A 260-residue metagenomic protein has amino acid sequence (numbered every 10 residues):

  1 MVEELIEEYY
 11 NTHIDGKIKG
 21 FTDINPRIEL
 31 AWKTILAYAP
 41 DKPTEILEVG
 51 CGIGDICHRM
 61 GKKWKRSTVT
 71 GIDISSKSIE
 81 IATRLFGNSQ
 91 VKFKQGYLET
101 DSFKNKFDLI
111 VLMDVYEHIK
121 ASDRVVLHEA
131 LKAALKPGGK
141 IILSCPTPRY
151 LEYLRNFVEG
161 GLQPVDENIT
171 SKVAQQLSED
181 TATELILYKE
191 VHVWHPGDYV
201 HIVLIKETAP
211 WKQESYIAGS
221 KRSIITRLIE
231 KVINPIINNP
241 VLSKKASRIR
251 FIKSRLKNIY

Functional and structural regions predicted by a protein language model:
M1-N105, L109, V125-H128, P164-E167 (+3 more regions): Conserved N-terminal segment of class I S-adenosyl-L-methionine
F107, E152-F157, D198-H201: Short aromatic-enriched loop/helix-cap "lid" or pocket-rim segments at secondary-structure transitions that line
L109-V115: A short beta-strand submotif of the Rossmann-like class I SAM-dependent methyltransferase core that lines
H118-I119: A short His-aromatic
V125-P137: A short glycine-rich, Lys/Arg-flanked "PGG" loop and its adjoining helix->strand segment in the class I
L143-D166: Short, glycine-/aromatic-enriched active-site segment of Class I SAM-dependent methyltransferases
D166-A182: Short alpha-helix
T183-W194: Conserved S-adenosyl-L-methionine
